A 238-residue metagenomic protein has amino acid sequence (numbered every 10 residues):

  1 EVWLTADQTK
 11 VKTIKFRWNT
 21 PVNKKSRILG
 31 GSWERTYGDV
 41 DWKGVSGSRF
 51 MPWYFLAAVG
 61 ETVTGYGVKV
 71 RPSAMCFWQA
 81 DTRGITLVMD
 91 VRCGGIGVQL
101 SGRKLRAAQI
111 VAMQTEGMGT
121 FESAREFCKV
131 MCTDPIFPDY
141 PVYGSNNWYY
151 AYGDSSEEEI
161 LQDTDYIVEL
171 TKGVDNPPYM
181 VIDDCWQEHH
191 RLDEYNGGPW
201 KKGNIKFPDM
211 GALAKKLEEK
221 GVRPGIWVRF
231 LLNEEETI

Functional and structural regions predicted by a protein language model:
E1, Q79-A80, I96, S101-R103 (+2 more regions): Short, intrinsically disordered, charge-balanced linker/junction segments flanking boundaries in proteins
E1-F77: Polysaccharide-binding surfaces and accessory modules of carbohydrate-active proteins
L4-Q8, W18-V22, P72-A74, V91-C93 (+3 more regions): Short, flexible loop/turn elements at secondary-structure junctions
K10-K12, S101, N176: Short loop/turn segments at connectors of secondary-structure elements within structured domains
K15-F16, S123-C128, I160: Composition- and surface-driven signal marking solvent-exposed, interaction-prone regions in large proteins
V22, Q109, N204: Solvent-exposed, flexible loop/coil residues
K43-P141: Beta-strand-rich recognition/accessory modules
P141-I238: Aromatic-lined carbohydrate-binding/catalytic grooves of carbohydrate-active enzymes
